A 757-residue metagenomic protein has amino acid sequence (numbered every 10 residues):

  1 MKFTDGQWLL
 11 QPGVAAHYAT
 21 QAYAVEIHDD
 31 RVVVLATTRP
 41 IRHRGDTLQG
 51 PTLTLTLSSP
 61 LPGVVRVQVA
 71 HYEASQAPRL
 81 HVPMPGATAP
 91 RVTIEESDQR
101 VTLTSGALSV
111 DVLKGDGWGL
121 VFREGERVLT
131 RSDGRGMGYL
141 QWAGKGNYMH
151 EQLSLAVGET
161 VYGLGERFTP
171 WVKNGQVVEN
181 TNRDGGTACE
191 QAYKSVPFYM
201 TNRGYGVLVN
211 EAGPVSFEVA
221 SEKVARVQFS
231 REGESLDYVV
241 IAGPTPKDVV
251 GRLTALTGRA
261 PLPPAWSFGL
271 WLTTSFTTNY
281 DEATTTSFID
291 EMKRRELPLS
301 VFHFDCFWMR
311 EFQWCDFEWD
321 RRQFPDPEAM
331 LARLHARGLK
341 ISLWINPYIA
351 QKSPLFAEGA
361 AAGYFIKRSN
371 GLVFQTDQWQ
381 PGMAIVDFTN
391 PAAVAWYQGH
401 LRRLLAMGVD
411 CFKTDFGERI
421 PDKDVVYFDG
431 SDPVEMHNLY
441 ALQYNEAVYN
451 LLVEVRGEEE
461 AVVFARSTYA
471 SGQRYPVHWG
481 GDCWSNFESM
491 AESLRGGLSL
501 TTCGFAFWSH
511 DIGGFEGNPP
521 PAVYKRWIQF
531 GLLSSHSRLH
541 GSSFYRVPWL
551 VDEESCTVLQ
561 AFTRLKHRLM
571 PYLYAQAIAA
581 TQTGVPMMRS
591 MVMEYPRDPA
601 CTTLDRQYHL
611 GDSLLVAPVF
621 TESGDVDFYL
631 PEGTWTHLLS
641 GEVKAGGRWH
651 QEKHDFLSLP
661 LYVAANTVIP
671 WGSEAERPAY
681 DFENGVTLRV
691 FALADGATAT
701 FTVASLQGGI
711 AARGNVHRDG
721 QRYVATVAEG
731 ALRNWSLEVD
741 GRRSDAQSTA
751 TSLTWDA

Functional and structural regions predicted by a protein language model:
M1-K2, T47-Q49, A70, G86-P264 (+5 more regions): Catalytic and substrate-binding clefts that recognize carbohydrates or anionic sugar/phosphate headgroups
K2-H43, T47-Q99: A low-complexity, Ser/Thr/Gly/Pro-enriched, surface-exposed linker/loop concept that marks segments flanking
V34-A36, L57, V67-V69, V101-V110 (+2 more regions): Short, well-ordered beta-strand segments enriched in hydrophobic/aromatic residues
L57, A107, F198, M292 (+8 more regions): Conserved, mostly hydrophobic/aromatic
V64-V65, T102, S109, G119 (+22 more regions): Beta-sheet entry/capping signal
A70-Y72, P298-L559, E594-P596, L604: Aromatic- and carboxylate-enriched substrate-binding clefts and catalytic-loop regions of carbohydrate-active enzymes
A77-V92, K367, L638-F656, R742-D756: Solvent-exposed beta-strand/loop surfaces of large extracellular or lumenal domains
Y449-A461, T468-W479, E492-G496, L500-H510 (+2 more regions): Catalytic core of carbohydrate-active enzymes
